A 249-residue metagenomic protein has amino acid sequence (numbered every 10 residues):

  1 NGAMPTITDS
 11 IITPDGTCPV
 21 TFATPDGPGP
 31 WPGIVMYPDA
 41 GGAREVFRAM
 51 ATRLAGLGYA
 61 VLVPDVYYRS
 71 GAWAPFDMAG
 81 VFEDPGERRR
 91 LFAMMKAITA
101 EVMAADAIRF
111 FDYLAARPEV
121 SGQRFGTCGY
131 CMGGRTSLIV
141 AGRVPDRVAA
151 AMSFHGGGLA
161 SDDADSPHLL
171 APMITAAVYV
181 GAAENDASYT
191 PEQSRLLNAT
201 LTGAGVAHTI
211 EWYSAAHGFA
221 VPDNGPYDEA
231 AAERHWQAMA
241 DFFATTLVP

Functional and structural regions predicted by a protein language model:
N1-P249: N-terminal cap/leader regions of alpha/beta-hydrolase-fold enzymes, predominantly small-molecule hydrolases
